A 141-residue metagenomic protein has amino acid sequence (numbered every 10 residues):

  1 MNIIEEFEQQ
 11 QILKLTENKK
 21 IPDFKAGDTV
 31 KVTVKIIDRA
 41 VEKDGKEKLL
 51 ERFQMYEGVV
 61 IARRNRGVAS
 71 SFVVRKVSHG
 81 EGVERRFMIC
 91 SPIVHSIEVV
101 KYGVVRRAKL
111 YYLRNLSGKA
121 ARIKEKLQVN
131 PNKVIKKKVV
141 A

Functional and structural regions predicted by a protein language model:
I3, Q10-L13, A26-A141: Structured, basic alpha/beta domains of bacterial-type, RNA-associated proteins
I4-E5, P22: N-terminal intrinsically disordered, charge-rich regulatory segments that carry short linear motifs
I12-K20: Short alpha-helix capping/helix-loop boundary micro-motifs
